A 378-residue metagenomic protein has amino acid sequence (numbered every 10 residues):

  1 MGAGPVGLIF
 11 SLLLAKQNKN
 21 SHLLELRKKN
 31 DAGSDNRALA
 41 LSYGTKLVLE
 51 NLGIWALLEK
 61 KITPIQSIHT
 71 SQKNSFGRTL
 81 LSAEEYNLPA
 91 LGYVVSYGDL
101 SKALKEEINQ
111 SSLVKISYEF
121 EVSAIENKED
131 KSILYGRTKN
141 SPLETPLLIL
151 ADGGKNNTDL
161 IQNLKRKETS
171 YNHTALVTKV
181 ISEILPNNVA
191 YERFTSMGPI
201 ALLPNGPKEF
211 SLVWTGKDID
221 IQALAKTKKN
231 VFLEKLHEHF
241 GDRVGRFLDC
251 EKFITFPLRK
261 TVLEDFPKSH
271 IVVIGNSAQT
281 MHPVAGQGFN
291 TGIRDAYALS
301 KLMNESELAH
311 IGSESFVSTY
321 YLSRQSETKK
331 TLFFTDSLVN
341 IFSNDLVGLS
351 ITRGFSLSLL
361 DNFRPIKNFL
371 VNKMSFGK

Functional and structural regions predicted by a protein language model:
G2-P5: Glycine-rich Rossmann-fold phosphate-binding loop(s) that bind the pyrophosphate of adenine dinucleotide cofactors
L12-R37: Glycine-rich FAD pyrophosphate-binding loop
R37-K60: N-terminal glycine-rich dinucleotide-binding loop that anchors FAD/FMN and/or NAD(P) in oxidoreductases
L47-N51, I62-I161, T169-T174: Conserved N-terminal helical subregion
L49, N140-P142, L147-G245, F253: Conserved FAD-binding catalytic core of PHBH/FMO-like flavoproteins
N127, P186, G292: Pyridoxal 5′-phosphate
D220-S315: FAD/FMN-dependent oxidoreductases across multiple families
K301-K378: C-terminal helical "tail/cap" subdomain of flavin- and related membrane-associated enzymes
